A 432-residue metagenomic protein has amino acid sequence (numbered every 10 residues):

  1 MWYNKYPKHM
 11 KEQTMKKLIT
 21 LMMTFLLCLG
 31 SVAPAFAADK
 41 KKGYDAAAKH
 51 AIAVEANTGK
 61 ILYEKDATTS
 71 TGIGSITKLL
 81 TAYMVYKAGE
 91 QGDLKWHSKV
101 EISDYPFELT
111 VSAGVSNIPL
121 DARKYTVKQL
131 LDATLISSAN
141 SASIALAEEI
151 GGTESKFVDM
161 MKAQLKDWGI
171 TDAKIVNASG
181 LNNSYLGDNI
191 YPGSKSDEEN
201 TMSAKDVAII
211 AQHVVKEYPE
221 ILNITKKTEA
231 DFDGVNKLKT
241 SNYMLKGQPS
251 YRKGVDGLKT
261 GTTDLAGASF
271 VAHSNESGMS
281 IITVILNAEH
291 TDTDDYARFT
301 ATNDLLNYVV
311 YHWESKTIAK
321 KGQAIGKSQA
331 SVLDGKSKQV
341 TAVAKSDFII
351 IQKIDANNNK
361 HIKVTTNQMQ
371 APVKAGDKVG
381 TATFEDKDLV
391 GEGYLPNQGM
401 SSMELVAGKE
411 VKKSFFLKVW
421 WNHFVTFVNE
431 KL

Functional and structural regions predicted by a protein language model:
W2-N4, K11-L18: Positively charged n-region of N-terminal signal peptides that target proteins for export
Y6, A35-K205, V215-Y218: Active-site-adjacent loops and short helices of periplasmic peptidoglycan-processing enzymes
M15-A37: Sec-dependent N-terminal signal peptides of Gram-positive bacterial secreted proteins and lipoproteins
L29-G30, Q91, K320: Residues in and immediately flanking transmembrane alpha helices
S31, D93, F232-D233: A short hydrophobic/aromatic micro-motif that marks alpha-helical segments and, especially, helix-coil
G187-D188, K195-T201, K205-L432: Domain-terminus/edge residues, biased toward the C-terminal soluble/receptor-binding domains of extracytoplasmic
